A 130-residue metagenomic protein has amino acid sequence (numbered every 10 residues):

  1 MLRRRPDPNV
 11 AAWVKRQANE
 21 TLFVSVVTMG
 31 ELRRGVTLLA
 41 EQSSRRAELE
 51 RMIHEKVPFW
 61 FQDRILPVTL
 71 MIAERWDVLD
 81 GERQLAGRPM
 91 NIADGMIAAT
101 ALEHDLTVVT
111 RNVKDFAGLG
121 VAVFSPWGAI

Functional and structural regions predicted by a protein language model:
M1-T28, T37-E55, M71, G118 (+1 more regions): Short, well-structured N-terminal submotif of metal-dependent ribonuclease cores
R5, W60, R111: Residue-level signal for short amphipathic helical patches enriched in basic/charged and nearby hydrophobic residues
R5-N9, I92, V108: Short, conserved clusters of charged catalytic residues that mark active-site and nucleotide-handling motifs
T21, R34-A40, F59-T107: Active-site neighborhoods of divalent-metal-dependent phosphate/nucleic-acid chemistry enzymes
S25, M90-N91, N112, I130: Histidine- and aromatic-rich ligand-binding microenvironments
A98-I130: Acidic, PIN/NYN-like endoribonuclease modules and their adjacent C-terminal/linker elements
